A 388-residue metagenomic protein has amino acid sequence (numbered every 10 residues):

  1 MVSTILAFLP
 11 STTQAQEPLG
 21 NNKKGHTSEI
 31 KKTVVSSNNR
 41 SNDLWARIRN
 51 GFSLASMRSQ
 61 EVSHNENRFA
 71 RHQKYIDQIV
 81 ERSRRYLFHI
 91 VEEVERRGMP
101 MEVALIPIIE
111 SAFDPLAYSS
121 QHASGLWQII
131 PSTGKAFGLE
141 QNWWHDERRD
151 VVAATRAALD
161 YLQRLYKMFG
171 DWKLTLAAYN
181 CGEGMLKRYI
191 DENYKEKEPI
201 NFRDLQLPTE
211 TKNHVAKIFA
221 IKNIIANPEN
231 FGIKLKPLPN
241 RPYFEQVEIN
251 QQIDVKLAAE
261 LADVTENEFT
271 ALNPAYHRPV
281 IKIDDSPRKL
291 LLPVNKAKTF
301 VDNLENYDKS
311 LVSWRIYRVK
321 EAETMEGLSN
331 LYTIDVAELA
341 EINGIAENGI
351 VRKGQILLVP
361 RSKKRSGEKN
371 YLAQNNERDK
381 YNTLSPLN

Functional and structural regions predicted by a protein language model:
L6-G98, V103: An acidic, Gly/Ser/Thr/Pro-rich helix-cap/linker signature
E66-V80, E92, D114-S124, E140-V152 (+7 more regions): Second-shell loop/turn segments in exported
I79, Y86, I90, M99-L105 (+11 more regions): Stable alpha-helical elements in mature extracytoplasmic
M99-L116, T175-N180, T270-N273, L339-N343 (+1 more regions): Short, functionally critical alpha-helical segments immediately adjacent to catalytic or ligand/cofactor-binding
A112-S120, K135-F137, L165-M168, E183-K197 (+2 more regions): Secretory-pathway/luminal and periplasmic proteins that interact with or process carbohydrate-rich
Q121-W144, T155-A157, L162, L186-E192 (+1 more regions): Substrate-binding/active-site groove segments that recognize and process beta-1,4-linked N-acetyl-hexosamine
W144, R148, V152-P228: Contiguous mid-protein beta-loop-alpha structural module that forms a pocket-lining wall or clamp of enzyme active
N223, N227-N250, E266-N388: Extracytoplasmic low-complexity/disordered linkers and repeat tracts associated with LysM-containing
